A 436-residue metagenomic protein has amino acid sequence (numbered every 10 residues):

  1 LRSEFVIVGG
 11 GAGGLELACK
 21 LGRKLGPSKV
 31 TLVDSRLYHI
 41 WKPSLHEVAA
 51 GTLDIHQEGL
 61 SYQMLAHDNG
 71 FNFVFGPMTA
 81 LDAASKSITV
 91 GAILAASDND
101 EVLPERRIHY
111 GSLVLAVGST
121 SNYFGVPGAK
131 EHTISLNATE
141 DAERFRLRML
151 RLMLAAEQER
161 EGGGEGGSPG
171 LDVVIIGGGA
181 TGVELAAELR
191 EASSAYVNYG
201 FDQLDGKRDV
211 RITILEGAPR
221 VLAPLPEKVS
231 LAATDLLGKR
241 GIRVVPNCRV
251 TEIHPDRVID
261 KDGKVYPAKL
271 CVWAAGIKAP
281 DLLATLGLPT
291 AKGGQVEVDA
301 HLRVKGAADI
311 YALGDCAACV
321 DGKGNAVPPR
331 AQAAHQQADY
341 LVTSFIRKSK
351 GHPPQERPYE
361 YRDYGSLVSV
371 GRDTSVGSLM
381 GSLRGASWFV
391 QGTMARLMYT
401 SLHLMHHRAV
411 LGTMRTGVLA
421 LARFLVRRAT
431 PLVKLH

Functional and structural regions predicted by a protein language model:
L1-A80, A180-L225, V272, L397: Beta1-alpha1 glycine-rich phosphate/pyrophosphate-binding loop at the start of Rossmann-like nucleotide-binding domains
L1-R2, F71-D172, V272: FAD-binding core/adjacent interface of flavoenzyme oxidoreductases
V6-V8, I108-G118, A138, I175-I176 (+5 more regions): Short hydrophobic core segments
P27, N69-A95, R190-A300, V304-G306 (+1 more regions): A Rossmann-like FAD-binding core segment of flavoenzymes
L45-L53, K130-I134, V229, G287-P289 (+2 more regions): Short glycine-enriched, charge-decorated loop/helix-capping segments at active-site entrances that position
E131-G163, D256-I259, Y266-Q336, T343: FAD-site-proximal beta/loop scaffold in flavoenzymes
L147-K207: Rossmann-like NAD(P)H-binding beta-loop-alpha module
V342-H436: C-terminal, flexible cofactor-proximal segment of oxidoreductases
